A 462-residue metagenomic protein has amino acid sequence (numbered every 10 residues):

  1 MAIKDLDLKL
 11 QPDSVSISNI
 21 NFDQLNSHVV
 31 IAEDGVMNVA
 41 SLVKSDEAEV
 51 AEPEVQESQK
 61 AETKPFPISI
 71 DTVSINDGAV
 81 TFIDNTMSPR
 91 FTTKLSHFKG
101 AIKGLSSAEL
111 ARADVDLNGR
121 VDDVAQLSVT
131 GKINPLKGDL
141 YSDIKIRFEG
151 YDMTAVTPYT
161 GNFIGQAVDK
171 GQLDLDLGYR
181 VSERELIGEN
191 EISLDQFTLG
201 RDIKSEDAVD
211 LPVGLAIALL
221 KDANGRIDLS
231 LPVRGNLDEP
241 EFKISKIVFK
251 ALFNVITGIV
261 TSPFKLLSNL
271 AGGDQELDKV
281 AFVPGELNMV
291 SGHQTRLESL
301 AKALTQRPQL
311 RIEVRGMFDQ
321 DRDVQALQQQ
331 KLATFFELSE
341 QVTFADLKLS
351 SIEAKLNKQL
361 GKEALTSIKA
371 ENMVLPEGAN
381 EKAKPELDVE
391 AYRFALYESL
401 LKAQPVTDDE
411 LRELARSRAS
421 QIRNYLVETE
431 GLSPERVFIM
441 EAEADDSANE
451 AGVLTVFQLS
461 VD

Functional and structural regions predicted by a protein language model:
M1, D7-L8, P53-E54, K60-A61 (+11 more regions): A short linear-motif detector with a strong N-terminal bias
M1-H97, Q196-G214, L237-N254: Secondary-structure transition motifs
A2-K9, S14-S16, V36-V43, T81-G161 (+3 more regions): Beta-strand-dominated lipid-handling architectures at cellular/organellar boundaries
L8-D13, S18, F66-I68, N134-R147 (+3 more regions): Extended terminal
V73, V115-L117, I312: Hydrophobic beta-strand residues in large extracellular and virion-surface proteins
